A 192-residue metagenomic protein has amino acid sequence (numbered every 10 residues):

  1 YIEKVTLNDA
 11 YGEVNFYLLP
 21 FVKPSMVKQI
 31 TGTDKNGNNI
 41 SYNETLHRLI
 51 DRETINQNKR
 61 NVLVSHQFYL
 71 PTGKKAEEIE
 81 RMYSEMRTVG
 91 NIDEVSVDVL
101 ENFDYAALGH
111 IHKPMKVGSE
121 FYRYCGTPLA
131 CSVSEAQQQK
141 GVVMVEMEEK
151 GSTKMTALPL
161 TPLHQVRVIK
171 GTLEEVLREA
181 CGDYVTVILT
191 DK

Functional and structural regions predicted by a protein language model:
Y1-K192: Extended recognition/assembly regions associated with phosphoester-bond processing machinery
